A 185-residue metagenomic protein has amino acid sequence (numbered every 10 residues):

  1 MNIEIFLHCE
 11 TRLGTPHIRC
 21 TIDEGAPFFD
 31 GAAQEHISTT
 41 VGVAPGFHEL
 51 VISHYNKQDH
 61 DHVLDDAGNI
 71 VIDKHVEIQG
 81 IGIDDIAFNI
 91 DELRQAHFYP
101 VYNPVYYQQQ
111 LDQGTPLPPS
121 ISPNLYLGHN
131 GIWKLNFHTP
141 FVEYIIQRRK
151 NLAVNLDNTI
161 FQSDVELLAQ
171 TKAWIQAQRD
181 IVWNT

Functional and structural regions predicted by a protein language model:
M1-E4, T11-G14, A87-T185: Activation corresponds to long, low-complexity, non-globular regions
C9-G80, N89-S122, Y126, N130-I132: Beta-strand-rich ligand-recognition modules
